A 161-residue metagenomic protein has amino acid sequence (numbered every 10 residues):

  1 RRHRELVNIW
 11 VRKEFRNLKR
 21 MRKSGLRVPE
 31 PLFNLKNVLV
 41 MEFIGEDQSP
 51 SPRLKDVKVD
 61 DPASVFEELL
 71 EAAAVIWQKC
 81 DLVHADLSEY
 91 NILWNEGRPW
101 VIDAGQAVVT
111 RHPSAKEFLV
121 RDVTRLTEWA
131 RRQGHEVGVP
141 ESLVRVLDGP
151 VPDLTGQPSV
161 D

Functional and structural regions predicted by a protein language model:
R1-P50: Conserved ATP-binding subdomain of kinase catalytic cores across diverse folds
N8-E14, V59-A72: A short, contiguous, amphipathic alpha-helix enriched in charged residues
L18, A73-I76: Hydrophobic core positions within the conserved protein kinase catalytic domain
N37-V38, N91, R98: Structural motif
Q48-V59: AlphaC helix of the protein kinase catalytic domain
D61-E68, W77-H84, N95-D161: C-lobe/activation-segment region of protein kinase-like
D86, Y90-I92: Catalytic-loop signature of eukaryotic-like protein kinases
